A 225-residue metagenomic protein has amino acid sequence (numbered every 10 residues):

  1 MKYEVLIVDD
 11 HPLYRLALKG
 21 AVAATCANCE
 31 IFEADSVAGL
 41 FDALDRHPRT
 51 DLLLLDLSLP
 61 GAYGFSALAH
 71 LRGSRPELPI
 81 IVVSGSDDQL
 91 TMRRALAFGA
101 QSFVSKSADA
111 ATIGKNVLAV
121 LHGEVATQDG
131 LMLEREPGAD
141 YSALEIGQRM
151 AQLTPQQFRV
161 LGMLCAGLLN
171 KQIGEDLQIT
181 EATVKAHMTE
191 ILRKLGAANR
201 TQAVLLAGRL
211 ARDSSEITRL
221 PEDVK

Functional and structural regions predicted by a protein language model:
D35-L52: Acidic, metal-coordinating helix/loop segments flanking the phosphotransfer/catalytic sites of two-component signaling
S36, Y63-S66: Acidic catalytic/metal-coordinating carboxylates
D56-L57, S84: Active-site residues of response regulator receiver
F65-E77: Short amphipathic alpha-helix used as the core "switch/output" element in two-component signaling
M92-A97, S102-R149, R212: Short, flexible helix-to-coil linker/hinge segments that flank and couple to helix-turn-helix
L133-M163, E216, L220-V224: Regulatory hinge/linker segments at domain boundaries that couple sensory/effector modules to output domains
G167-Q202: Recognition helix of helix-turn-helix DNA-binding domains
L192-K225: Basic, Lys/Arg-enriched C-terminal extension of HTH/homeodomain DNA-binding domains
